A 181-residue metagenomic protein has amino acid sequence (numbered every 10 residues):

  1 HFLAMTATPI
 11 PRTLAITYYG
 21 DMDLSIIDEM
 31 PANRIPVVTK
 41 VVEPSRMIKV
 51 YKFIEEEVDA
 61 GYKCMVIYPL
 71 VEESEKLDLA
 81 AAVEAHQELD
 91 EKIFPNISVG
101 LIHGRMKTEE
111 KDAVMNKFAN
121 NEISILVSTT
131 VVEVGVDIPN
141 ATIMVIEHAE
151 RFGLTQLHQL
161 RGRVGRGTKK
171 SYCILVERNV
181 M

Functional and structural regions predicted by a protein language model:
H1-M181: Inter-lobe coupling/hinge segments of SF2-like helicase ATPases
